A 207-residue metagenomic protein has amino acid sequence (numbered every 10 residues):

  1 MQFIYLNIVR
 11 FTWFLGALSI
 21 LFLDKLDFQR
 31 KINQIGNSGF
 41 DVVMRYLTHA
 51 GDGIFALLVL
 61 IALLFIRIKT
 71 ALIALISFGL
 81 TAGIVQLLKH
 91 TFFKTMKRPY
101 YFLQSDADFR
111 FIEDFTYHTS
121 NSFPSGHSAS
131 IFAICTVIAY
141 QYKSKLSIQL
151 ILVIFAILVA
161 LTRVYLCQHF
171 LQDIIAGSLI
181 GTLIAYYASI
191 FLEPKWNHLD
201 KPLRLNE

Functional and structural regions predicted by a protein language model:
M1-L57, K89-Y117: N-terminal transmembrane-helix/juxtamembrane module of multi-pass inner/ER membrane proteins
Y5-L6, V59-H90: Interfacial segments of alpha-helical transmembrane regions
Y5-V9, K69-S77, I148-L152, Q172-A176: Alpha-helical transmembrane segments of integral membrane proteins
A17-L23, G79-L87, I154-C167: Aromatic-anchored segments of alpha-helical transmembrane domains
Q29, L64, V85-F93, A139 (+2 more regions): Membrane-water interface at transmembrane helix exits
N37-F40, R67-A71, S144-Q149: Membrane-helix interface segments
T48-R67, H127-F132: Hydrophobic alpha-helical transmembrane segments
D106-E207: Membrane-embedded catalytic cores of phosphoryl/pyrophosphoryl-handling enzymes
